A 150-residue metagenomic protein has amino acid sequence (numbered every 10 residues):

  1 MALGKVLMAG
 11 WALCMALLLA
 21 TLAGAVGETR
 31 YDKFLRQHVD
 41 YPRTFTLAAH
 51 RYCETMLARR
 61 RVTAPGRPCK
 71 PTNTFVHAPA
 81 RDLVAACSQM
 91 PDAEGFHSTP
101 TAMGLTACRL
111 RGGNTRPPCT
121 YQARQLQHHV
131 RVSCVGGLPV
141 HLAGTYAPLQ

Functional and structural regions predicted by a protein language model:
A2-T99, L110: N-terminal "domain-start" segment
E94-Q127: Acidic, glycine-rich flexible loop segments
N114-Q150: Compact beta-sheet-dominated globular domain cores
